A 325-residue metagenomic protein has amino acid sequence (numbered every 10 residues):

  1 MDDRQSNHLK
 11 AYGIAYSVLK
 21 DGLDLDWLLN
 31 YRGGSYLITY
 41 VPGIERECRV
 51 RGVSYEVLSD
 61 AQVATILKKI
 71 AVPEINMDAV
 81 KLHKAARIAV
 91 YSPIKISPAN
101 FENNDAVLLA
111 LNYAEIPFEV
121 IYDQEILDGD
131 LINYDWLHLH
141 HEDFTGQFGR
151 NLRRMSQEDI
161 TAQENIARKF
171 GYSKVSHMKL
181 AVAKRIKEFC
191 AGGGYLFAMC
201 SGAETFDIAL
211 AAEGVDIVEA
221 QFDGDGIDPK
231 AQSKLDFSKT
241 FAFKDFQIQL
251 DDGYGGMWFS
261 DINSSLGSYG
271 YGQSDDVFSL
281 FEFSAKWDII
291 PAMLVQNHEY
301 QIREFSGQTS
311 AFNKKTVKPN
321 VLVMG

Functional and structural regions predicted by a protein language model:
M1-N103: Hydrophobic targeting/anchoring helices
M1-S6, L37-R46, N100-A212: Helical hinge/lid and interdomain linker segments adjacent to catalytic or ligand-binding clefts that mediate domain
D24-Y31, I121-Q124, Q221-D223: Surface-exposed patches in mature extracellular/periplasmic domains of secreted proteins
A71-N76, Q124-I126, K318-P319: Alpha-helical scaffolding within the catalytic cores of extracellular/periplasmic polymer-degrading hydrolases
K81-K84, D130-Y134, T316: Flexible, charged surface loops at secondary-structure boundaries
E102-D105, N112, E204, V215 (+2 more regions): Catalytic beta-strand/loop cores that center a nucleophilic Ser/Cys/Thr and support acyl-enzyme chemistry
G202-D228: Extracytoplasmic, non-cytosolic globular domains
